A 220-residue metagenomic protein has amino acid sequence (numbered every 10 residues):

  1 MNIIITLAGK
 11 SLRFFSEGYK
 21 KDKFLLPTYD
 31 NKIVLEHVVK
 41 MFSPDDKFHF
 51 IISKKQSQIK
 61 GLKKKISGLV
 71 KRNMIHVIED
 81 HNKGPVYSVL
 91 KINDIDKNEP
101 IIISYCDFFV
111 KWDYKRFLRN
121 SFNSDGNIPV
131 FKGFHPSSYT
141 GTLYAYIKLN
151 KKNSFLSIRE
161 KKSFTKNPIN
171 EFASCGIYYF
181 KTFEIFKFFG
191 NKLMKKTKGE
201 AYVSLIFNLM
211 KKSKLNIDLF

Functional and structural regions predicted by a protein language model:
N2-I5, R13-F15, P27, K32-Y105 (+1 more regions): Conserved N-terminal catalytic core of the sugar/cofactor nucleotidyltransferase
I3, N170-F220: Conserved alpha/beta core of the MobA/IspD/sugar-nucleotide pyrophosphorylase nucleotidyltransferase superfamily
G9, D107, K132: Active-site glycine-centered loops adjacent to acidic/histidine catalytic or metal-binding residues that shape
L25, I147-L149, L219: A structural signal for short hydrophobic beta-strand segments in well-ordered beta-sheet cores
I66-V70, I147-N150, N208-K212: Short, conserved catalytic or adaptor-binding loops enriched in Gly and charged residues
P85-V89, F108, E200-F207: Conserved glycosyltransferase catalytic-site signature
K111-M194: Conserved core of the sugar-phosphate nucleotidyltransferase
